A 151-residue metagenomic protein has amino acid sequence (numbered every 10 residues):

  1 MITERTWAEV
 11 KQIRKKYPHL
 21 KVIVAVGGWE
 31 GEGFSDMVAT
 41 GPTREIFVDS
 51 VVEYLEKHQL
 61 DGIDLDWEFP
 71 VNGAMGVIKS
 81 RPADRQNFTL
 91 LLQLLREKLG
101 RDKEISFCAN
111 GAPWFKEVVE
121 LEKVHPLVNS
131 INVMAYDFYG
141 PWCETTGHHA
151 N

Functional and structural regions predicted by a protein language model:
M1-I2, P70-N151: Substrate-binding surface in catalytic domains of secreted glycosidases
M1-L55, N72, K79: Glycan-recognition patch characteristic of GH18 chitinases/ENGases and related GlcNAc/peptidoglycan-binding proteins
K16, L20, L65, R96-K98: Glycine/proline-rich, flexible active-site/cofactor-binding loop segments that harbor closely spaced acidic
P18-V22, Q59-D61, R101-K103, L127-N129: Short, well-ordered coil/turn segments that N-cap beta-strands
V22-V26, I63-L65, I105-F107, I131-V133: Hydrophobic faces of well-ordered beta-strands that scaffold small-molecule active sites in alpha/beta enzyme cores
G28, G41, D61, P82 (+1 more regions): Generic detection of intrinsically disordered/low-complexity segments and helix-coil linkers/edges
T43-W67, V119-F138: Structural recognition of alpha->loop->beta junctions
